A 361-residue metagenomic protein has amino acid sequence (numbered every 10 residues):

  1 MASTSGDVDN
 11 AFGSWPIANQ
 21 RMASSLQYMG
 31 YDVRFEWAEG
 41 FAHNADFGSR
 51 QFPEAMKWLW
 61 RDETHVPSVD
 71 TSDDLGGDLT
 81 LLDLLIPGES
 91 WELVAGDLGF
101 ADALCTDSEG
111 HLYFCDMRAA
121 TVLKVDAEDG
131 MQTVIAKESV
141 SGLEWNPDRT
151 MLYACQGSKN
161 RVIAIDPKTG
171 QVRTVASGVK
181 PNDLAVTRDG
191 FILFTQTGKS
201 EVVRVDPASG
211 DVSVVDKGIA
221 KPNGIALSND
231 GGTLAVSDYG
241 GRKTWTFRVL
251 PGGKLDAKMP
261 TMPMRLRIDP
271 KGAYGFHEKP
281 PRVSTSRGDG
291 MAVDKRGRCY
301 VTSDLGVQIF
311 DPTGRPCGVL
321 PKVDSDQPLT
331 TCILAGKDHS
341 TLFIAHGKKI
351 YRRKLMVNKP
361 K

Functional and structural regions predicted by a protein language model:
M1-D70: Non-catalytic cap/lid and distal C-terminal segments of serine-dependent acyl enzymes
V69-S90, Q196, K361: Blade/loop signatures of beta-propeller domains
G76-L79, S90-T121: Beta-strand-rich domains and repeat architectures in extracellular enzymes and scaffolds, especially beta-propellers
G96-H111, K137-Q156, N160-R161, A176-T195 (+4 more regions): Beta-rich, blade/repeat-based domains predominating in secreted/periplasmic proteins but also intracellular
M117, G157, T197, Y239 (+5 more regions): Short loop/turn segments immediately following the C-termini of beta-strands
T121-L123, R161-I163, E201-V203, K243-W245 (+2 more regions): A short loop-to-beta-strand structural motif that recurs across blades of beta-propeller domains
F247-L255, L355-K361: Short loop/turn segments immediately following beta-strands, especially the blade-tip and inter-blade linker loops
T330-K361: Blade-level signature of beta-propeller repeat domains, shared across WD40, Kelch, NHL, RCC1 and BNR/Asp-box propellers
